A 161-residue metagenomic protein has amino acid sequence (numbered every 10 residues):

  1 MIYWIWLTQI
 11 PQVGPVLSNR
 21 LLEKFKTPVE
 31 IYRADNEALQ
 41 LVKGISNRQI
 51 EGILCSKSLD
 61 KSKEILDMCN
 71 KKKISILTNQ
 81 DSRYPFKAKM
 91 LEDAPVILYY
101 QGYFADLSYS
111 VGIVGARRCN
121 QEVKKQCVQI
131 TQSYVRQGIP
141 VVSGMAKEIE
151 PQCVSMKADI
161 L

Functional and structural regions predicted by a protein language model:
M1-Q132: Short, positively charged patches
T131, V135-L161: Phosphate/pyrophosphate-binding betaalpha-module
